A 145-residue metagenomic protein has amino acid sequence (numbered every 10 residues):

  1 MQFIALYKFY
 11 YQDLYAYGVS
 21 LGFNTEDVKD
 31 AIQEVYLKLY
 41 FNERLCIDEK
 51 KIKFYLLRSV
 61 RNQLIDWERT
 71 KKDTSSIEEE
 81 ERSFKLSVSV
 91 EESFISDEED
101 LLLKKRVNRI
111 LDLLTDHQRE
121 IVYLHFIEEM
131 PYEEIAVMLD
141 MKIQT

Functional and structural regions predicted by a protein language model:
M1-A16, S20: A short, charge-rich alpha-helical start-of-domain segment used by transcription regulators
D30-L37, F41, K50-N62: Structural recognition of an alpha-helix C-terminal capping motif at a helix-to-coil junction
R58-E79: Arg/Lys-rich amphipathic alpha helix in sigma70-family domain 2
S83-D112: Acidic, proline/glycine-rich intrinsically disordered inter-domain spacer in sigma factors
H117-Q118: The N-cap/first-turn positions of alpha helices within or immediately adjacent to helix-turn-helix DNA-binding domains
I121-H125: A short pre-motif secondary-structure segment
E133-T145: DNA-recognition helix of helix-turn-helix
